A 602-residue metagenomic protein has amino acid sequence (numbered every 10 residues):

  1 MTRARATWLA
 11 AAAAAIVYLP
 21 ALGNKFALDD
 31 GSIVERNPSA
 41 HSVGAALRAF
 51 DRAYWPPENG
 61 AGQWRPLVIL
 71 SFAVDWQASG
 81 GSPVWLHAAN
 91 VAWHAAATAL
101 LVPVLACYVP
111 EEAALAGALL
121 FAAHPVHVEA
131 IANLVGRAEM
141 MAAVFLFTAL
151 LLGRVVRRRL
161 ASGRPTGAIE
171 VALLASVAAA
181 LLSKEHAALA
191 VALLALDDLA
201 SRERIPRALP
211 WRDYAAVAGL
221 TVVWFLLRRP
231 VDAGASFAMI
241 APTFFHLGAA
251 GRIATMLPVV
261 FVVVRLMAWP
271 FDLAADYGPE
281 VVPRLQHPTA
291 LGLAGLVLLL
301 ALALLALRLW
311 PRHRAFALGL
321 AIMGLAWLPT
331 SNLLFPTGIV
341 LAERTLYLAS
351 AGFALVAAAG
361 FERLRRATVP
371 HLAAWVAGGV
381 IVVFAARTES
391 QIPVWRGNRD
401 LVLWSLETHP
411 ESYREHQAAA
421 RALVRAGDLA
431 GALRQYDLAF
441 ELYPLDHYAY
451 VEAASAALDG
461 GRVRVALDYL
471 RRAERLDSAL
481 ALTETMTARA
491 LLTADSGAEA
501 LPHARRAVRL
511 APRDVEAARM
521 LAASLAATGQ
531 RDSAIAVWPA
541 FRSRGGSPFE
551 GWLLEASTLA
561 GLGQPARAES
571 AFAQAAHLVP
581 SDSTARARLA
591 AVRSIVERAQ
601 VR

Functional and structural regions predicted by a protein language model:
M1, R399-R602: C-terminal luminal/periplasmic domains and tails of membrane-associated envelope-modifying transferases
M1-D459, L482: Polytopic membrane enzymes that build or remodel cell-surface glycoconjugates and lipids
